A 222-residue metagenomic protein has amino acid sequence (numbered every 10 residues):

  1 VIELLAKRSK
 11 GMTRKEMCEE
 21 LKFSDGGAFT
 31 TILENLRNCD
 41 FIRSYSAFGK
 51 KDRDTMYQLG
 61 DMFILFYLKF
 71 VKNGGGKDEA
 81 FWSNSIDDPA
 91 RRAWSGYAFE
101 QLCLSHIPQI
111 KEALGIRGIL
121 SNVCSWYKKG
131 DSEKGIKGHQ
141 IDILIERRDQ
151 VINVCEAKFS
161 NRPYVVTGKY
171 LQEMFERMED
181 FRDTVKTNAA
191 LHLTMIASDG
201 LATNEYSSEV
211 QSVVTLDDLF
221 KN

Functional and structural regions predicted by a protein language model:
I2-A6, L104: Hydrophobic residues on short alpha-helical segments
L5-R8, L36: AAA+ P-loop ATPase catalytic core
R8-E20: Short acidic, hydrophobic short linear motifs in intrinsically disordered regions
F23-C39: Short amphipathic alpha-helical interaction segments
R37-F48: A short, conserved structural fragment
A47-N222: A cross-kingdom feature that marks ATP-driven nucleic-acid transaction machinery
